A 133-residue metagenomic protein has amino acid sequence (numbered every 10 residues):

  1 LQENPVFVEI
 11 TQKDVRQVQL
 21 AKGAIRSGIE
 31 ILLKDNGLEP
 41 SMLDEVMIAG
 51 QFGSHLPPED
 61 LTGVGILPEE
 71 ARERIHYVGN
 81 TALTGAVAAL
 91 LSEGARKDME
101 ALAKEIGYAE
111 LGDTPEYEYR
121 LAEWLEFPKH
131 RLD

Functional and structural regions predicted by a protein language model:
L1-D133: Helical "lid/coupling" subdomains associated with nucleotide-phosphate turnover
